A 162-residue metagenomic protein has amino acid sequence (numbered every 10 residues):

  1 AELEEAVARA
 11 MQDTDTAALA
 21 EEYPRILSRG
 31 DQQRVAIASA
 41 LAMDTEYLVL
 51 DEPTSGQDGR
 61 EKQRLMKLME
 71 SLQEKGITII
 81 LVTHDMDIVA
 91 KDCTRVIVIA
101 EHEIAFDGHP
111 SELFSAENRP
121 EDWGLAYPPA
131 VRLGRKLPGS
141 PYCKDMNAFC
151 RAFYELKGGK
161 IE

Functional and structural regions predicted by a protein language model:
E2-L19: Conserved ABC ATPase "signature" region
Y23-L27, D31: Conserved ABC ATPase signature
L48-D51: Catalytic Walker B motif of ABC-type/P-loop ATPase nucleotide-binding domains
T83-H84: H-loop/switch region of ABC-family ATPase nucleotide-binding domains
V89-K91: A short, surface-exposed alpha-helical micro-motif characterized by mixed small hydrophobic and charged/polar residues
E103-A130: Conserved beta-strand-loop-alpha-helix hinge in the C-terminal portion of ABC ATPase nucleotide-binding domains
P120-E162: ABC ATPase nucleotide-binding domains
